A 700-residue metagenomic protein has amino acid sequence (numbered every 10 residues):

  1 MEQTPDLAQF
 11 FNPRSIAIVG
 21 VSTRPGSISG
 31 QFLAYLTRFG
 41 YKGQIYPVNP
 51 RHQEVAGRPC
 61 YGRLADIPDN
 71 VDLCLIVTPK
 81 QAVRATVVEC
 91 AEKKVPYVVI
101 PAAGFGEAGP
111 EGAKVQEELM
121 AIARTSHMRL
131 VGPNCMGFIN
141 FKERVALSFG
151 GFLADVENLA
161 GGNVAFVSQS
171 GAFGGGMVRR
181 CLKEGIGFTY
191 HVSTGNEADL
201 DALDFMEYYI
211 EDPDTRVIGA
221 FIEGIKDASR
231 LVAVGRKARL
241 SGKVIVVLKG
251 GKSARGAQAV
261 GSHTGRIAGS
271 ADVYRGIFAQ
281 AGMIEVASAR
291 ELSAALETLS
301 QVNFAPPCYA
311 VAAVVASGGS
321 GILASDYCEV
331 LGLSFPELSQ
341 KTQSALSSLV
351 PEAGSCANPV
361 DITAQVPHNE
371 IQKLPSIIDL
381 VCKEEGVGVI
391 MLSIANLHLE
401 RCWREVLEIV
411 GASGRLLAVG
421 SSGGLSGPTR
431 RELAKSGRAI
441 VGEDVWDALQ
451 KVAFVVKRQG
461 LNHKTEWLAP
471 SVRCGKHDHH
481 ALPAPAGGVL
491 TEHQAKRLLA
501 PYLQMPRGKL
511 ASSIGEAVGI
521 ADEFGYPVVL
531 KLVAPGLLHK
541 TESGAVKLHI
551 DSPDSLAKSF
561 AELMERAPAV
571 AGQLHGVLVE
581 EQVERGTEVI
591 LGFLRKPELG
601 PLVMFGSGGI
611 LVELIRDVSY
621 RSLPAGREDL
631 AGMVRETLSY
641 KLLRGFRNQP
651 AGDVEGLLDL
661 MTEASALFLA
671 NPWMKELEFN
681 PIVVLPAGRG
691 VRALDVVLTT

Functional and structural regions predicted by a protein language model:
M1-T700: Catalytic-core regions of core metabolic enzymes, especially those transforming organic acids/acyl-group intermediates
